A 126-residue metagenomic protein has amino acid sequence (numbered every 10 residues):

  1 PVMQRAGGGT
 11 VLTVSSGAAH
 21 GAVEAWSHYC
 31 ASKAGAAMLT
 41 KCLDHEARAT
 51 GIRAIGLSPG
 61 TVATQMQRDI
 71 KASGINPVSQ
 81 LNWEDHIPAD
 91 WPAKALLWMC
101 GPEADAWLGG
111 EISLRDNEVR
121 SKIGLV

Functional and structural regions predicted by a protein language model:
P1-G7: A short helix-coil junction within the Rossmann-fold of NAD(P)-dependent oxidoreductases
S16: Residue(s) in the substrate-gating loop at a strand-loop-helix junction that position the organic substrate next
G21, C42-I52: Active-site-adjacent segment of SDR/Rossmann-fold oxidoreductases
G21-S27: Active-site loop immediately N-terminal to the catalytic Tyr-X3-Lys motif of short-chain dehydrogenase/reductase
Y29, A37: Catalytic tyrosine of NAD(P)H-dependent dehydrogenase/reductases that use a Tyr as the general acid/base
S32: Active-site helix of classical SDR
G56-L57, S73-I123: C-terminal helical subdomain
P59-D69: Short, flexible catalytic-loop segment of classical short-chain dehydrogenase/reductase
